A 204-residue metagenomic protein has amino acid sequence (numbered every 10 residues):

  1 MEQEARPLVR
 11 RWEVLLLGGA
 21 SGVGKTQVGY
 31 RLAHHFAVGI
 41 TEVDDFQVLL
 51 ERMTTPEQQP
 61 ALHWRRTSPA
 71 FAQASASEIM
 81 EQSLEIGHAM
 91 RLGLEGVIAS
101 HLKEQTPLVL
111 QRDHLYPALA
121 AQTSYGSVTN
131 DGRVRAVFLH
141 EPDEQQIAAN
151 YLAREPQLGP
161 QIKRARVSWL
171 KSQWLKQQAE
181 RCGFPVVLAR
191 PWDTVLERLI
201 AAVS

Functional and structural regions predicted by a protein language model:
M1-V14: Extreme N-terminal, non-catalytic leader segments that precede Walker-type/kinase nucleotide-binding cores
L17: Hydrophobic anchor at the beta1->P-loop junction of P-loop NTPases
S21: The conserved Walker
T26: Walker A/P-loop
A33-D44: Post-Walker A helix-loop "phosphate-sensing" segment adjacent to the P-loop in P-loop NTPases
G39, R52-P107: Conserved nucleotide-sensing/catalytic segment adjacent to the nucleotide-binding pocket in NTP-handling enzymes
N130-Q178: A glycine- and Lys/Arg-enriched "phosphate-lid" helix/loop adjacent to the NTP-binding pocket of small-molecule kinases
Q173-S204: NTP-dependent small-molecule kinase module
